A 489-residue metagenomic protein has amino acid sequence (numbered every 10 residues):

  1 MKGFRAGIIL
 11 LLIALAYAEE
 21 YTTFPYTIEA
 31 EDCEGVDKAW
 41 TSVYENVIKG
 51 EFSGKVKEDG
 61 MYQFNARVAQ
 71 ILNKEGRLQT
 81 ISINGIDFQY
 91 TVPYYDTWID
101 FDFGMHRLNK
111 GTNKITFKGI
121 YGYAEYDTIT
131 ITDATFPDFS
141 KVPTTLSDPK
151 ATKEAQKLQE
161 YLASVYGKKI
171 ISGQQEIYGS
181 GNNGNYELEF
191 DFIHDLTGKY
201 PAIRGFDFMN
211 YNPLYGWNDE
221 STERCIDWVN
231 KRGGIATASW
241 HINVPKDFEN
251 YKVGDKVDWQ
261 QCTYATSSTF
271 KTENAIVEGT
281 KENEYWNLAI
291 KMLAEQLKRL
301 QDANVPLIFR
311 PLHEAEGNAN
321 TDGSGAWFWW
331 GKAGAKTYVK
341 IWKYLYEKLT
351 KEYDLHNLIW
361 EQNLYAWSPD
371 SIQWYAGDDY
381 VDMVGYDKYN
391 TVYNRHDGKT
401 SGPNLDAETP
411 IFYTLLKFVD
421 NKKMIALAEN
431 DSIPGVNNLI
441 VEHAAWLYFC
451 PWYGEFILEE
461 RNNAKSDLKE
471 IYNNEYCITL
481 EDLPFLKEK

Functional and structural regions predicted by a protein language model:
E19-Q156: Extracytoplasmic
T132-F206: N-terminal module-boundary/linker segments of secreted carbohydrate-active enzymes
Q174-Q175, R310-L312, W342, Y346-D370 (+1 more regions): Aromatic-lined carbohydrate-recognition surfaces of secreted/lumenal glycan-active proteins
Q175, K423-K489: Substrate-binding cleft of secreted/luminal carbohydrate-active enzymes
G184-I193, E220-E223, E295, L364-A376 (+2 more regions): Alpha-helical scaffolding within the catalytic cores of extracellular/periplasmic polymer-degrading hydrolases
L214, T222-Y344, K351, L355: Substrate-binding cleft of extracellular glycoside hydrolase catalytic domains
S371-T400, C450-Y453: Aromatic- and acid-rich polysaccharide-binding/catalytic face of secreted or lumenal carbohydrate-active enzymes
K388, V392, H396-D397, F412-I440: Active-site clefts of carbohydrate-active enzymes
